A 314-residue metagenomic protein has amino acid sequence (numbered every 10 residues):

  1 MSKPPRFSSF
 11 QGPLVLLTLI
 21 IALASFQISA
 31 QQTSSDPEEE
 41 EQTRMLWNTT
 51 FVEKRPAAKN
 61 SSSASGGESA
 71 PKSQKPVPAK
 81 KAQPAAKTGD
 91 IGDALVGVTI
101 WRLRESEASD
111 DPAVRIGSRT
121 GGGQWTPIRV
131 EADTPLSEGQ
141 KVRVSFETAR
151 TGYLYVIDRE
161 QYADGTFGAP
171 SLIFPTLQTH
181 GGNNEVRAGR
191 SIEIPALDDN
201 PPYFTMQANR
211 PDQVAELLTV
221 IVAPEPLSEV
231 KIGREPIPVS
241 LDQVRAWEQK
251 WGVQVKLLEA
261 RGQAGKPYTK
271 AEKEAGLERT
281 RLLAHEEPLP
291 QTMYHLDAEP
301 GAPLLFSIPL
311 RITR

Functional and structural regions predicted by a protein language model:
M1-F10: N-terminal secretory signal peptides that target proteins for export/translocation
S9-G12, I28: Generic detector of N-terminal low-structure segments
P13-S25: Bacterial N-terminal signal peptides
I28-R314: Secretory-pathway glycoprotein ectodomains that are cysteine- and/or Ser/Thr/Pro-rich
